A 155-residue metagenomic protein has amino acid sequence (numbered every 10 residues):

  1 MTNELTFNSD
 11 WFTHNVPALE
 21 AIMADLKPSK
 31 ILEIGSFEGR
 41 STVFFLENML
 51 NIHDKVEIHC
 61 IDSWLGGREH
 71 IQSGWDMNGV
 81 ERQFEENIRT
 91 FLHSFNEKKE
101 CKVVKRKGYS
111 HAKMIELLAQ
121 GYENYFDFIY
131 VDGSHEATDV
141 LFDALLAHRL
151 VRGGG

Functional and structural regions predicted by a protein language model:
N3-L5, D10, H14-G155: S-adenosylmethionine/decaboxylated-SAM
